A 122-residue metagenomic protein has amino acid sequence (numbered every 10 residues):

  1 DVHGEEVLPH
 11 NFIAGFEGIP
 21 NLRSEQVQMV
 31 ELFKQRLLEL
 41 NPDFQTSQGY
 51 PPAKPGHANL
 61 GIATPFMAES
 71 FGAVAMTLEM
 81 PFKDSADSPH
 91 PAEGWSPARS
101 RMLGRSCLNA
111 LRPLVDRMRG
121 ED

Functional and structural regions predicted by a protein language model:
D1-D122: Structured catalytic-domain cores with a bias toward divalent-metal coordination
